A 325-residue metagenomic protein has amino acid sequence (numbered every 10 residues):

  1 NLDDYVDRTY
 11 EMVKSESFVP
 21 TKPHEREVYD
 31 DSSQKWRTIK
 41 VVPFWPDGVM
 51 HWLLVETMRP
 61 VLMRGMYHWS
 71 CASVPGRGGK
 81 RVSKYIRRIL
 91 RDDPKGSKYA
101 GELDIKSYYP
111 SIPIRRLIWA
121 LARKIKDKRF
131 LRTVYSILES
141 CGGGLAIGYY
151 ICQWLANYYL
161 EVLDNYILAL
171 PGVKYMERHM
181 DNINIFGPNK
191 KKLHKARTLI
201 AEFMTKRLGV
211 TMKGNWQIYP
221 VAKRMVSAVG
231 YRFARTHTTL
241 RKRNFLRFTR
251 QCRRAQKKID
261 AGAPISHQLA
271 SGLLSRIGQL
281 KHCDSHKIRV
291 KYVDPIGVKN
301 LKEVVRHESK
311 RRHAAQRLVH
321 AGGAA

Functional and structural regions predicted by a protein language model:
N1-W119, I125-K126, G323-A325: Conserved two-metal-ion catalytic palm core of "right-hand" nucleic acid polymerases, unifying RNA-dependent RNA
D4-Y5, W119-K124, I167, T239-R253: Compositionally biased, low-complexity linear motifs
V13, P20, S83-M180, N184-L199 (+4 more regions): Conserved polymerase palm-domain catalytic core
S32-S33, M63-M66, Y99, H179 (+2 more regions): Short acidic (Asp/Glu) and glycine-rich catalytic loops that position anionic groups and cofactors
G48, W52-L53, I137-S140, H194-K195 (+2 more regions): Right-hand nucleic-acid polymerase module
L53-T57, V61, I137, Y158-L163 (+1 more regions): Amphipathic alpha-helical segments in well-ordered regions
M58-G65, N165-I167, S285-H286: Short helix-capping/linker segments at secondary-structure and domain boundaries
